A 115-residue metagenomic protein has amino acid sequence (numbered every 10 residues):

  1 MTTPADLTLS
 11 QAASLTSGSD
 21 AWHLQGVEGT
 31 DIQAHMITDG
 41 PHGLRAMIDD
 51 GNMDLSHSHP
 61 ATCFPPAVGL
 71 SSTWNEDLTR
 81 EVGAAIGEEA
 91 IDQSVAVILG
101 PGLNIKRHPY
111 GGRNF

Functional and structural regions predicted by a protein language model:
M1-F115: N-terminal beta-rich core of secreted/periplasmic extracellular enzymes
